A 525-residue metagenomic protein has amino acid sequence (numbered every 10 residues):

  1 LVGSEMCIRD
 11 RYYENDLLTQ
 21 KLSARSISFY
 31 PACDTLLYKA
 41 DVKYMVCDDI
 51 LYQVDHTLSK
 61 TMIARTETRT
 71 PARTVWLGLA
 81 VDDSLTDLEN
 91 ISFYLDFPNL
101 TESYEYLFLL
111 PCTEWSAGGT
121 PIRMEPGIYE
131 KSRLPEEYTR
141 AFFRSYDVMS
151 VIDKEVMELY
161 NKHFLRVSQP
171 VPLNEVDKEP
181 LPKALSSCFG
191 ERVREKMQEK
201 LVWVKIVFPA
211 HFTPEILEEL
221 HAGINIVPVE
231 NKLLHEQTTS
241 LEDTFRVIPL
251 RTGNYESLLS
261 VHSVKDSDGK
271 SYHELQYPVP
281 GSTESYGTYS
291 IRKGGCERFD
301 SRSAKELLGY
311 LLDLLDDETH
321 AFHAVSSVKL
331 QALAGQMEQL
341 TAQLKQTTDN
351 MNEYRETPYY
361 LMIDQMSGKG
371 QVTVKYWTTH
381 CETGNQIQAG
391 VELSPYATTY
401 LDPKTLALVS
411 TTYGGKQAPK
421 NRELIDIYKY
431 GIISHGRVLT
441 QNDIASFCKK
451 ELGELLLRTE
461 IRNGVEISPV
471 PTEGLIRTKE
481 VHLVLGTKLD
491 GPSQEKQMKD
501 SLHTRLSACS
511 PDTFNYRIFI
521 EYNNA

Functional and structural regions predicted by a protein language model:
L1-I8: Short, small-residue-biased leader/transition segments that mark boundaries at the very start of proteins
S4, T399-S501: Feature for intrinsically disordered/low-complexity regulatory segments and propeptides
R9-T70, T383-S394: Beta-strand/loop-dominated core regions that host nucleotide or nucleotide-derived cofactor-binding catalytic loops
R73-Y129, D443: A short beta-strand element within beta-rich, extracytoplasmic domains of secreted/secretory-pathway proteins
I152-Q198, A324, V328-M366: Beta-sandwich interaction modules
K196, L201, F208-A222, G335-K404 (+3 more regions): Surface-exposed interaction regions enriched in Ser/Thr/Asp/Glu that occur as long low-complexity tracts or repetitive
E236-H320, D364-V438, D512-A525: Acidic, glycine-rich low-complexity/disordered segments
L489-N524: Conserved C-terminal helical docking segment of ANL/AMP-forming enzymes that engages the acyl-acceptor during
